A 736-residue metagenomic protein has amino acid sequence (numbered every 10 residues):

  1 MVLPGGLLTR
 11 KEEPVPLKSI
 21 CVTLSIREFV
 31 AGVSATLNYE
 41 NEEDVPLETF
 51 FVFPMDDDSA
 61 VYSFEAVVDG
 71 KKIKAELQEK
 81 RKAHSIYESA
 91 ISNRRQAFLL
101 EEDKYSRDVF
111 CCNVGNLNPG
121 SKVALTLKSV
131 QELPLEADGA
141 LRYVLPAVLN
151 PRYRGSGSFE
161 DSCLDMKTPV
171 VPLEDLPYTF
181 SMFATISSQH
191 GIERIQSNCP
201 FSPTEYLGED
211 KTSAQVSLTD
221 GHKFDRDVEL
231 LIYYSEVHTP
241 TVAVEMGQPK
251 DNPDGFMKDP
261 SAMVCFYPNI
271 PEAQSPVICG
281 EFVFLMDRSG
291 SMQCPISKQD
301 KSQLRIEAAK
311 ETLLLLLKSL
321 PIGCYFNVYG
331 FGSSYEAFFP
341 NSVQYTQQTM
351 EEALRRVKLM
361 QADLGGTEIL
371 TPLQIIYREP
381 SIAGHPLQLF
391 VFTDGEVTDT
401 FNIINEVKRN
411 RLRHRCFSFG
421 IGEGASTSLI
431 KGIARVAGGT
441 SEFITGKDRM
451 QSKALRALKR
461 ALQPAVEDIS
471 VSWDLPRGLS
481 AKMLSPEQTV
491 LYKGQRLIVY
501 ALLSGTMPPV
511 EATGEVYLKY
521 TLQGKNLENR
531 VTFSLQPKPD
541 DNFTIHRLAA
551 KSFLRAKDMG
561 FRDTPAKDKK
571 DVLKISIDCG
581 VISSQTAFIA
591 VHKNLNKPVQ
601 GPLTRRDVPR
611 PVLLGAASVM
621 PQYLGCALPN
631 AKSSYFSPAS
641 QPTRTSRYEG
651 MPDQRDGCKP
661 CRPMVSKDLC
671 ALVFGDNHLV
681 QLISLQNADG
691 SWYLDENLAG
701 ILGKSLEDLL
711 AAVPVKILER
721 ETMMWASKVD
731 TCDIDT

Functional and structural regions predicted by a protein language model:
M1-E28, D730: N-terminal, polar/Ser/Thr-rich
R10-V15, A461-I469, W473-P476: Proline/serine/threonine-rich low-complexity linkers at boundaries of modular beta-sandwich domains
L24, N38-V45, F53-M55: Asparagine-centered strand-capping/turn motif at beta-strand->loop junctions
A31-A35, K569: Short, solvent-exposed loop/turn segments enriched in Ser/Thr/Gly
S63-K104, L117, T126-L285, D448 (+1 more regions): An acidic, Ser/Thr-enriched
I86-A97, Q248-K250, V283-L304, L314-C324 (+3 more regions): Short, charged loop segments at secondary-structure junctions
E352-K358, T371-Q374, G424-D468, C579 (+1 more regions): Von Willebrand factor A/integrin I-like adhesion domains
L614-T736: Preference for long, amphipathic alpha-helical scaffolds in soluble/luminal domains and all-alpha bundles
